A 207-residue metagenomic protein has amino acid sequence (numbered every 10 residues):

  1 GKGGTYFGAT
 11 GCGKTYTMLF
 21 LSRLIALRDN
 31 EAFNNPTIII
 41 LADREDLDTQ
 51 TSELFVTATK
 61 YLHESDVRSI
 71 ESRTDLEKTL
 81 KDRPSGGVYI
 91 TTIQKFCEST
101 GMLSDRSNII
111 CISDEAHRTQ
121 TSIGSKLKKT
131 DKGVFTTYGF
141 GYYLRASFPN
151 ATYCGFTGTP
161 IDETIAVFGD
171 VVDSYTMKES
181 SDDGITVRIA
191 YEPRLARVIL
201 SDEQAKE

Functional and structural regions predicted by a protein language model:
G1-T5, P36, G87: Pre-Walker A (Motif I) flank of P-loop NTPase domains
K2-L21: Walker A/P-loop
T17, N34-T57: Conserved Walker A/P-loop ATP-binding site and its immediately adjacent core in helicase/helicase-like ATPase domains
L47, K95, R118-T121, I161-D162: Residues immediately C-terminal
E71-Y89, M102-R106: Conserved motor-coupling elements within RecA-like helicase/translocase cores
Y89-T91, C111-I112, T152-T157: Structural recognition of the conserved hydrophobic beta-strand(s) that form the central parallel beta-sheet of P-loop
S104-T152: SF2 helicase catalytic motif II
I165-E207: Interdomain helical connector at the RecA1-RecA2 junction of SF1/SF2 helicase-like NTPases
